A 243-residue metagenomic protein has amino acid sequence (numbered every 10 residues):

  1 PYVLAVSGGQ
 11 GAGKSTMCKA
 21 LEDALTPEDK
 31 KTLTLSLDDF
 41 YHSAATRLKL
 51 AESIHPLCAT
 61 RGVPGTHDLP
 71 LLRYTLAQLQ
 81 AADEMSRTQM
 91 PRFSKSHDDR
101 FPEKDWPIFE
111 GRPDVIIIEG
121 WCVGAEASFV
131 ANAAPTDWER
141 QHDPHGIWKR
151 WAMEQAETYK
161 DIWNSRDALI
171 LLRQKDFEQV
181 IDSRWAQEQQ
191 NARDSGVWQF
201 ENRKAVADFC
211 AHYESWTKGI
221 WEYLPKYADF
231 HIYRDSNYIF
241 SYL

Functional and structural regions predicted by a protein language model:
P1-A5, G9, K30: Extreme N-terminal, non-catalytic leader segments that precede Walker-type/kinase nucleotide-binding cores
K14: Conserved lysine of the Walker
D23-L33: Post-Walker A helix-loop "phosphate-sensing" segment adjacent to the P-loop in P-loop NTPases
L33-S36, F40-D98: Conserved nucleotide-sensing/catalytic segment adjacent to the nucleotide-binding pocket in NTP-handling enzymes
M85-S86, R112-I116, A168: Loop/turn-to-beta-strand initiation segments
D99-F109: Glycine-rich phosphate/ribose-binding loops and adjacent secondary-structure elements that form binding surfaces
C122-L243: Conserved NTP phosphate-binding and transfer environment spanning the P-loop NTPase/kinase superfamily
